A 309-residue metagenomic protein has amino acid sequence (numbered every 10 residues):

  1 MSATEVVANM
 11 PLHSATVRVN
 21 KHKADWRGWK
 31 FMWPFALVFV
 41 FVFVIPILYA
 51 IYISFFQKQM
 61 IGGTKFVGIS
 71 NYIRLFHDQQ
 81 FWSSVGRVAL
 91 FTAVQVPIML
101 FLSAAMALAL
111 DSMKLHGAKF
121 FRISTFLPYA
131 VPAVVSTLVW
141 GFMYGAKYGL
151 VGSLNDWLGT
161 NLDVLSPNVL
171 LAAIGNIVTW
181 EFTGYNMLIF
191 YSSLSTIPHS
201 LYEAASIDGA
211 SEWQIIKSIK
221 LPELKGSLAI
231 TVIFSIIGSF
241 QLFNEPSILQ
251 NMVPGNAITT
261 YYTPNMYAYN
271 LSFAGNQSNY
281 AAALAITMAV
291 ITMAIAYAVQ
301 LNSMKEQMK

Functional and structural regions predicted by a protein language model:
M1-K23: Short, Lys/Arg-rich, polar N-terminal cytosolic tail immediately upstream of the first transmembrane signal-anchor
A24-K309: A structural signal for multi-pass alpha-helical bundles of membrane permease subunits that mediate small-molecule
